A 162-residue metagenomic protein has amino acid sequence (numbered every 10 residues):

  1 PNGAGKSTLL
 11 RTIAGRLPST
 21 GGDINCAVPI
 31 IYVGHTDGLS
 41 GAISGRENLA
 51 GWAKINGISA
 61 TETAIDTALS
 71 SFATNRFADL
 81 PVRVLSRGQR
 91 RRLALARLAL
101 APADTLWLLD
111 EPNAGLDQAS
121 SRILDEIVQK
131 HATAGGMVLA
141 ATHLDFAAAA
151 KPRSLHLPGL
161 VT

Functional and structural regions predicted by a protein language model:
N2, S44, S86: ABC transporter NBD signature
A14: Helix-to-loop junction immediately C-terminal to a conserved catalytic motif
T36, G41-G57, A64, A68: Q-loop/switch helix immediately C-terminal to the Walker
E62-F77, A96: Conserved ABC ATPase "signature" region
P81-G88: Conserved ABC ATPase signature
L95, G135: Hydrophobic anchor residue at the start of the ABC signature
L106-E111: Catalytic Walker B motif of ABC-type/P-loop ATPase nucleotide-binding domains
Q118-A119: Helix N-cap at the start of a conserved alpha-helix in ABC-type nucleotide-binding domains
